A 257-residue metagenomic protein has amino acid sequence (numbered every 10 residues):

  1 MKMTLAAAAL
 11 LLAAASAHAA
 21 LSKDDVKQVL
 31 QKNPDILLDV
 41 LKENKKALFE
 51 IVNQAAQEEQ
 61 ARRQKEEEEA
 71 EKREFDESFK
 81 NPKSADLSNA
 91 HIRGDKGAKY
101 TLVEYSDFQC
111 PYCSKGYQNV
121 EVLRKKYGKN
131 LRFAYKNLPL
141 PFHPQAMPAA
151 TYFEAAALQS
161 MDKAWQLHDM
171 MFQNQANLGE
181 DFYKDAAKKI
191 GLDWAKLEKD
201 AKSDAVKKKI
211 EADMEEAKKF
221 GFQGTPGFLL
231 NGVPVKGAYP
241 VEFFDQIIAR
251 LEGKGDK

Functional and structural regions predicted by a protein language model:
T4-A13: Sec-dependent N-terminal signal peptides
A14-H18: N-terminal signal peptide c-region/cleavage motif recognized by signal peptidases
A19-P141, K202, I210-K219, G253-K257: Extracytoplasmic thiol/disulfide redox context detector
D25, K32, I36, A47 (+11 more regions): Extracytoplasmic/secreted proteins, especially bacterial periplasmic and envelope-associated proteins
V103, S114-K188, K218-Q223: Structural alpha/beta surface segment adjacent to cysteine/selenocysteine redox centers across thiol/disulfide enzymes
N177, D181-F182, L192-D193, K199-I247: Thiol/disulfide oxidoreductase modules built on the thioredoxin-like
